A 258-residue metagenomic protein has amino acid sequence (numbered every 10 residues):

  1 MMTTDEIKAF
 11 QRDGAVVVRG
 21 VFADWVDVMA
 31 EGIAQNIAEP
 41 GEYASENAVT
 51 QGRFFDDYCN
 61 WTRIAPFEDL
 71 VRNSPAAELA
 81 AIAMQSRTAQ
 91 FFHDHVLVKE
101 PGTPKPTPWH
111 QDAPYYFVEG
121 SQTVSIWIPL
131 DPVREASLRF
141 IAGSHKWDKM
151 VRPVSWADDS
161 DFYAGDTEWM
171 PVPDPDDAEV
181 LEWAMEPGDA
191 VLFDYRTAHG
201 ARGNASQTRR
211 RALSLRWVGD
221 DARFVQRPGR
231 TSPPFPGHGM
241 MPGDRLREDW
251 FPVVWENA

Functional and structural regions predicted by a protein language model:
M1-R12, V17-W109, Y115-Y116, P153 (+3 more regions): Non-heme Fe(II)-dependent double-stranded beta-helix
E31, E42-V49, A190-L192, R196-A258: Non-heme Fe(II)/2-oxoglutarate
A76, S86, P101-P104, S121 (+4 more regions): Short, charged/polar surface micro-motifs in flexible loops or helix N-caps
H95, Q111, I128-P132, A142: Short, structured patches in soluble enzyme cores that scaffold and shape functional sites
W109-Q111, G165-E179, R209, P228-P233: Short, surface-exposed loop/helix-turn segments at secondary-structure junctions that function as lids/hinges flanking
D112-P114, T123, H199-N204: Glycine-rich phosphate/pyrophosphate-binding beta-alpha loops
F117-R134, A184, R216-G219: Short, conserved beta-strand element in jelly-roll/cupin
V133-A198: Double-stranded beta-helix
